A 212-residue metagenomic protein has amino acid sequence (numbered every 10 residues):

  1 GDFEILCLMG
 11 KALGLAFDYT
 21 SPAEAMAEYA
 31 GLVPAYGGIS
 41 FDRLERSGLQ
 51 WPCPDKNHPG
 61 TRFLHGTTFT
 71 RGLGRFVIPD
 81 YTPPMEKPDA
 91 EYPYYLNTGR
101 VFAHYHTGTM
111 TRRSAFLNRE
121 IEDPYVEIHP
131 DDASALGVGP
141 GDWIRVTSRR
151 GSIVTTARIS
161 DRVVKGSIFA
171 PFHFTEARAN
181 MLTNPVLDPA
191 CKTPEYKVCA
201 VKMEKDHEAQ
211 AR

Functional and structural regions predicted by a protein language model:
G1-G48, C53-D55, T107, R113-E127 (+1 more regions): Long, contiguous, secondary-structure-rich segments that constitute the structural scaffold of globular domains
H58, A90, S134: FAD-dependent oxidoreductase catalytic-site/capping-region signature
P59-F63: Cytosolic regulatory domains of K+ homeostasis systems
L64-L73: N-terminal hydrophobic or amphipathic helices and topogenic motifs
L73-N118: Non-catalytic terminal/interface segments that mediate subunit docking, oligomerization, and allosteric communication
